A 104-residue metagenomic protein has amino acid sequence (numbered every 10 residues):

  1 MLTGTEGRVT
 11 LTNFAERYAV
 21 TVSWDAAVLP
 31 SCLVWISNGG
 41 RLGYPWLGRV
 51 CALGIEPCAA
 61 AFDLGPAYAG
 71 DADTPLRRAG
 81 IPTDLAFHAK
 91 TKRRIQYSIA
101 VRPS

Functional and structural regions predicted by a protein language model:
M1-A89: A contiguous, surface-exposed recognition patch within enzymatic or periplasmic domains that forms
T83-P103: Short Pro-Gly-centered flexible turn/kink motifs
